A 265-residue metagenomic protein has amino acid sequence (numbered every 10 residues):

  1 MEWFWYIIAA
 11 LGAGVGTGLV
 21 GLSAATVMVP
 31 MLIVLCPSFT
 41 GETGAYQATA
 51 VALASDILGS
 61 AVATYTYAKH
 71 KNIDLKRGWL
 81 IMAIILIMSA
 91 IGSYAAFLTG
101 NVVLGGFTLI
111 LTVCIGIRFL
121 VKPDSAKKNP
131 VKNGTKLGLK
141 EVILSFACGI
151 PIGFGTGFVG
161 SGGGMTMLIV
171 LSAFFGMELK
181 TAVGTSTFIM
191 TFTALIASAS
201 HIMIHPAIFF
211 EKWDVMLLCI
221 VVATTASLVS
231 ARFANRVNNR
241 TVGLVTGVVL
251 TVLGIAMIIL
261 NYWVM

Functional and structural regions predicted by a protein language model:
W3, L53, T108-T112, G116 (+3 more regions): Residues within membrane-spanning alpha-helices of integral membrane proteins, especially the hydrophobic core/packing
W3-I85, S89, S93, F146-G153 (+2 more regions): Small-residue-rich hydrophobic segments that form or flank transmembrane alpha-helices in multi-pass membrane proteins
Y46, K76, V102-G105, K180 (+1 more regions): Residues that define the loop-to-transmembrane-helix transition and helix capping in multi-pass membrane transporters
G59-H70, L109-G134, A231-R232, G254-M265: Transmembrane helix exit motif
L98-L111, D124, T241-L244, W263: Loop-to-transmembrane alpha-helix entry segments
T135-P151: Membrane-water interface at loop-to-transmembrane-helix junctions
S230-T251: Interfacial loop-to-transmembrane junctions
